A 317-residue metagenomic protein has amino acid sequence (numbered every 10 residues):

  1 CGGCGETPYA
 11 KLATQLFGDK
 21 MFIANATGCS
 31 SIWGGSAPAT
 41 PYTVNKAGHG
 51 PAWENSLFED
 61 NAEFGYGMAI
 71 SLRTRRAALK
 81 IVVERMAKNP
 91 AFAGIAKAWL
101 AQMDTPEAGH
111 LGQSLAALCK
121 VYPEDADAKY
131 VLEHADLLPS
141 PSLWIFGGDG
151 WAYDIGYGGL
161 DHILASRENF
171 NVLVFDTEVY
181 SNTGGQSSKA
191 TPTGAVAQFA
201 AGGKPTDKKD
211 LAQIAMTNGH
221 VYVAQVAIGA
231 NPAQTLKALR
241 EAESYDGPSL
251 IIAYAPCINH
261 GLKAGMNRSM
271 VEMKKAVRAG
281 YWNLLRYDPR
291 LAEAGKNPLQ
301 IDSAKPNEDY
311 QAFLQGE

Functional and structural regions predicted by a protein language model:
C1-C4, I251: Short cysteine clusters
G5-L12, D19-F22, I32-P41, Y122-Q186 (+2 more regions): Thiamine diphosphate
G5-Y9, L16-F17, N25, S71 (+11 more regions): General structural feature for long, well-ordered alpha-helical segments within catalytic domains of soluble enzymes
P38-P51, T235-E317: Glycine/aspartate-rich loop-and-adjacent alpha/beta segment that forms the canonical ThDP
N55-S71, A77-N89, L137-P139, G194-S244: Conserved thiamine diphosphate
L57-A126, Y130, E317: N-terminal leader/propeptide and maturation segments of large enzyme subunits in energy/redox metabolism and hydrolases
N182-A195, I214: Active-site-proximal loop->helix
